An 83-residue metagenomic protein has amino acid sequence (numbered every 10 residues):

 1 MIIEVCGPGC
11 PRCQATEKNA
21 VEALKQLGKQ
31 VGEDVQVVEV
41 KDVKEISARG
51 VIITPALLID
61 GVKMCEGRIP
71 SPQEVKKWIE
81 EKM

Functional and structural regions predicted by a protein language model:
M1-E22: Local sequence-structure signature of Cys/Sec-based thiol-disulfide redox active-site neighborhoods
E17-D34: Conserved helix-turn-beta segment immediately C-terminal to the redox Cys motif in thioredoxin-like folds
K25-Q26, T54-P55, P70, E81-K82: Signature of N-terminal electron-transfer/Fe-S-associated modules in redox systems
G32-V43: Thiol-based oxidoreductase modules, predominantly thioredoxin-like and allied folds used for disulfide exchange
S47: Catalytic cores of alpha/beta
G50-L58: Structural micro-motif
D60-M83: Non-catalytic, surface beta->alpha helical segment in thiol-disulfide oxidoreductase systems
